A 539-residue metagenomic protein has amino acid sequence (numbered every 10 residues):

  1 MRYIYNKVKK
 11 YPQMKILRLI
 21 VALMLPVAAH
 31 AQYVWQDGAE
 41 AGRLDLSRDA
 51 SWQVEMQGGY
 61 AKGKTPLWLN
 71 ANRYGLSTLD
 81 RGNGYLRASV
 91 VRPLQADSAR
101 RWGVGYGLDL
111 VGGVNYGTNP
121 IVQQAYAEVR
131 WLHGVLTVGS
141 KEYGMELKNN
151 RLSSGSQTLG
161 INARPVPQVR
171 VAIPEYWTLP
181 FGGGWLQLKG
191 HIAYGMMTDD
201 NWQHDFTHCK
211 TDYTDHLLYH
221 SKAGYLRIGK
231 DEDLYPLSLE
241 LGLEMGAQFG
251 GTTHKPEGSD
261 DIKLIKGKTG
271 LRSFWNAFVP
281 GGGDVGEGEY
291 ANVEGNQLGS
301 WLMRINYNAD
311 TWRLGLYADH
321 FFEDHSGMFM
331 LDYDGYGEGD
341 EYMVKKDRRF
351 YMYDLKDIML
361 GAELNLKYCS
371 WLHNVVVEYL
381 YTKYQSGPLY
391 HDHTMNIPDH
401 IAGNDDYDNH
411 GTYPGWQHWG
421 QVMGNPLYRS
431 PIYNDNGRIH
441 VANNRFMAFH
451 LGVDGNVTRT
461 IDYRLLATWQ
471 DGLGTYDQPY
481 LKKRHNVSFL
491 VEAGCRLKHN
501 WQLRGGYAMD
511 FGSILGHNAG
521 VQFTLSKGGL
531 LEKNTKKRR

Functional and structural regions predicted by a protein language model:
M1-Q36, L525, R539: Bacterial Sec-dependent N-terminal signal peptides
Y33-G84, D97-L108, G190-Y194: Transmembrane beta-strand segments of Gram-negative outer membrane beta-barrel proteins
W35-S51, R92-G105, R130-G134, Y176-G190 (+6 more regions): Short loop/turn motifs that connect adjacent beta-strands in outer-membrane beta-barrel proteins
A50-K64, V104-G112, V129, L136-E142 (+8 more regions): Transmembrane beta-barrel strands of outer-membrane/channel proteins
S51-Q53, R81-S89, P120-Q124, V166-R170 (+6 more regions): Transmembrane beta-barrel architecture of outer-membrane proteins
A99-V129, Y143-I161: Surface-exposed loop and membrane-interface regions of Gram-negative outer-membrane beta-barrel proteins
G144-I262: Internal, well-ordered domain-core segments that constitute the primary functional module of diverse proteins
Y235-G246, T253-R539: Exposed, low-structure sequence patches enriched in small/polar residues
